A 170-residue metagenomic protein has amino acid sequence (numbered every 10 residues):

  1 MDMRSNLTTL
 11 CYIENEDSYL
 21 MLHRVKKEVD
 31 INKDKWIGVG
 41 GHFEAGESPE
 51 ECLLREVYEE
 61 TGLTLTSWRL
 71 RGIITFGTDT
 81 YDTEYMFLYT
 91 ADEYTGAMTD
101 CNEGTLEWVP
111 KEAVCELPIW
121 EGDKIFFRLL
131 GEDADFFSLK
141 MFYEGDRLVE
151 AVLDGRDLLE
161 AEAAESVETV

Functional and structural regions predicted by a protein language model:
M1-L20: Conserved N-terminal beta-strand and adjoining loop/helix that marks the start of the Nudix/MutT-like hydrolase domain
E14-S18, K27, E44, D92-G96 (+1 more regions): Short, charged/polar surface micro-motifs in flexible loops or helix N-caps
L20-M21, I37, V149: General beta-strand recognition
D30-D34: A conserved beta-turn-beta hairpin within the catalytic core of GNAT-like acetyltransferases that forms part
W36-H42: Short glycine-enriched, charge-decorated loop/helix-capping segments at active-site entrances that position
F43-T66, F76-L130, A151-E162, E168-V170: Unchanged
G72: Catalytic phosphate/metal-binding cores of nucleic-acid and nucleotide-processing enzymes, i.e., regions that mediate
L130-A151: Short, active-site-adjacent segments that bind or coordinate small-molecule cofactors and metal centers
